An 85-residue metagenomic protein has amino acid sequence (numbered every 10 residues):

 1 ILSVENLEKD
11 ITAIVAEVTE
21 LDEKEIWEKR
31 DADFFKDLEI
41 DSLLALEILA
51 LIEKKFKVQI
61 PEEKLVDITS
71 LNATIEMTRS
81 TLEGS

Functional and structural regions predicted by a protein language model:
I1-L44, I48-A50, K54-K55, Q59-S85: Phosphopantetheine-dependent thiolation modules in NRPS/PKS and related acyl-activating systems
